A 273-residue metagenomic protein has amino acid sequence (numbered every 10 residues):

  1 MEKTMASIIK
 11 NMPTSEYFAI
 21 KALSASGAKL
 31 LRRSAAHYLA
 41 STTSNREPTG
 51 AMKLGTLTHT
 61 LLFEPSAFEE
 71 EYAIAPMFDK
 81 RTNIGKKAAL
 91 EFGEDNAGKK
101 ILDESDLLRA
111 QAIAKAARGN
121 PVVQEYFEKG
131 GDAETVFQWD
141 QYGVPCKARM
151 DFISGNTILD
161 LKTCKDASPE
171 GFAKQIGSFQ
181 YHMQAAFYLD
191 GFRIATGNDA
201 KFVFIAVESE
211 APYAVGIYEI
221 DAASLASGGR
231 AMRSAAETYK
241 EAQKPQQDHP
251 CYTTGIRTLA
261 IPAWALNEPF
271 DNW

Functional and structural regions predicted by a protein language model:
M1-K147, T253-T258: Metal-dependent nuclease catalytic cores that hydrolyze phosphodiester bonds in DNA/RNA, characterized by
S44-E47, N96-L102, P169-F179, D221-A223: Short histidine-centered catalytic/ligand-binding loop motif
K53, K147, Q180-M183, F187 (+1 more regions): Short, well-structured alpha-helical interface segments that form or flank functional binding sites
T58-H59, F152, M232: A residue-level signal for conserved active-site and pocket-lining positions in enzyme catalytic cores
L62-A67, Q141, T163-D166, R193-T196 (+1 more regions): Hydrophobic/aromatic-lined pockets within catalytic cores
V123-F127, G155-D160, R193-A200: Secondary-structure boundary elements
A148-K174: Conserved catalytic cores of phosphodiester-cleaving nucleases, focusing on short active-site segments
F187-W273: Metal-dependent nuclease catalytic regions and adjoining charged, substrate-binding loops involved in nucleic-acid end
